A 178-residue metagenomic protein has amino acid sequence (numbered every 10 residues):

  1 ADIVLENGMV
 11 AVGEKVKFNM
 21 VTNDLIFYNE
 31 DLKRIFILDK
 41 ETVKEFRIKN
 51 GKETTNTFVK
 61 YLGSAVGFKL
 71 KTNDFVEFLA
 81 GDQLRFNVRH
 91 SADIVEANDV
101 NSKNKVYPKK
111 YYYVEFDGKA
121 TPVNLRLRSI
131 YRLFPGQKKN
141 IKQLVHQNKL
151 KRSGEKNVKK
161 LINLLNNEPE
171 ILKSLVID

Functional and structural regions predicted by a protein language model:
A1-L125: Aromatic-patch recognition
M9, K17, T22-D24, S129 (+3 more regions): A generic structural micro-environment signature that highlights single residues at secondary-structure boundaries
S102-K103, F116-V123, R128-I141, Q147: Extended, compositionally simple fibrous regions characteristic of intermediate-filament-like scaffolds
R132-D178: Long, compositionally biased interface segments
